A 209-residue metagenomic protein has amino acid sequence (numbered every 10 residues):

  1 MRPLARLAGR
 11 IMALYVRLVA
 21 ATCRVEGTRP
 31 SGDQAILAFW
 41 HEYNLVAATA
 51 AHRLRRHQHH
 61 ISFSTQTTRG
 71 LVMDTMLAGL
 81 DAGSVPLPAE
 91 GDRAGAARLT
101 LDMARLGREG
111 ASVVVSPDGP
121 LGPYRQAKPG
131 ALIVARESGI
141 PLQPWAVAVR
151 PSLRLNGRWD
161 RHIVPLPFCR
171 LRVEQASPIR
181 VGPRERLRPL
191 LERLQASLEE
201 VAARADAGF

Functional and structural regions predicted by a protein language model:
M1-A21, L45, G70-T75, A97 (+2 more regions): Alpha-helical membrane-targeting segments
M1-A51, H57-H60, D74, D81 (+1 more regions): Membrane-anchoring hydrophobic helices of lipid-metabolizing enzymes
Y15-C23, A89-A94, L121: Short, flexible loop segments at the rims of nucleotide/cofactor-binding pockets, characterized by
I61-Q66: Short internal beta-strands
T67-E109: Conserved nucleotide-cofactor-binding alpha/beta core module
T100-V134, S138: Catalytic-site beta-strand/loop segments enriched in glycine and acidic/polar residues
Q126-E185: A cross-family acyltransferase "interaction/gating" segment
